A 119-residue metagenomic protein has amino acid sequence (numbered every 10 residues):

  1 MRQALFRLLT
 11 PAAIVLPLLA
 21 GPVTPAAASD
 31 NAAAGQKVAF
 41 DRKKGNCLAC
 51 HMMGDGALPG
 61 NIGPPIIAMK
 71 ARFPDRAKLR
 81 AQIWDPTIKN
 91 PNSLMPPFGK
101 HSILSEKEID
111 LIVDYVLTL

Functional and structural regions predicted by a protein language model:
M1-L16: Bacterial N-terminal signal peptides that target proteins for export
L16, Q82, I88, K100-L119: C-terminal capping alpha-helices of c-type cytochrome domains
G21-R42: Electrostatic cytochrome c docking/interface patches
A39-F40, L48-W84, K100: Gly/Gly-Pro-rich "capping" loops immediately C-terminal to redox-active cysteine motifs in periplasmic/lumenal
G45: Cys/His-enriched microdomains
P91-N92: C-terminal lobe substrate-recognition/regulatory segment of protein kinase catalytic domains
